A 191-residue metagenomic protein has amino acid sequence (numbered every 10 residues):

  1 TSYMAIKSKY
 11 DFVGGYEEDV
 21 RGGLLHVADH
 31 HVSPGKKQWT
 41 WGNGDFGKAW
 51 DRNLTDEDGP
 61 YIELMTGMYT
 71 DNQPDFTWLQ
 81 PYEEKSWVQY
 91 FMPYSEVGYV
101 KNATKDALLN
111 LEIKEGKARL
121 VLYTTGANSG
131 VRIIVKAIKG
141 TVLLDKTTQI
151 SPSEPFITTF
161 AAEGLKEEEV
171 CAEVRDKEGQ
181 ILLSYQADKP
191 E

Functional and structural regions predicted by a protein language model:
T1-E84, M92: A contiguous, surface-exposed recognition patch within enzymatic or periplasmic domains that forms
N72-D75, K105-A107, L144: Short structured motifs
E83-S95, R175-D176: Short, hydrophobic/aromatic-enriched beta-strand segments in well-ordered soluble domains
V97-N128: Surface beta-strand/loop "capping" patches
K117-K146, V170: Beta-strand-rich binding/interaction modules
I133, G164-Q180: Short, aromatic- and glycine-rich surface loops/edge beta-strands on solvent-exposed regions
K146-T147, G179-E191: Edge beta-strands of extracellular beta-sandwich domains
E154-E163: Exposed aromatic-hydrophobic patches
